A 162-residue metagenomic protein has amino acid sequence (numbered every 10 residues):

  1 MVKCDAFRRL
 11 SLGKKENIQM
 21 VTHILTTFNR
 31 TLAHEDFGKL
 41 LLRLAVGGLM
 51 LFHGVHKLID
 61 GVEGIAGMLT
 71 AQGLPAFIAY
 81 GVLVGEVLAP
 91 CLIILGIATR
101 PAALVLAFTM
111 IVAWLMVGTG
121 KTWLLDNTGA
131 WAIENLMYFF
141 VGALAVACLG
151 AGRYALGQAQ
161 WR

Functional and structural regions predicted by a protein language model:
V2-F7, S11-H56, A76-V84, L88-R162: Extended, low-polarity transmembrane helix blocks
I59-G73: Membrane-interface interhelical connector segments
